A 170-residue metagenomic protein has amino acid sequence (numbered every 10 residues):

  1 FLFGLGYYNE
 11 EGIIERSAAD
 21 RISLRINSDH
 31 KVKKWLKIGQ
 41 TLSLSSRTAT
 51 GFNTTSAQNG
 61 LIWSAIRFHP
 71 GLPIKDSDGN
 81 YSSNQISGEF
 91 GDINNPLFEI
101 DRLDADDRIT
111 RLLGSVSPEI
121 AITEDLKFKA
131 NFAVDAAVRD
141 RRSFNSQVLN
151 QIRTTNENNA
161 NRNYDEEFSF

Functional and structural regions predicted by a protein language model:
F1-I14: Short strand-turn segments of transmembrane beta-barrel domains in outer membranes, especially the first one or two
F3-L5, Q40, V116, A130: Membrane-embedded beta-strand positions of outer-membrane beta-barrel proteins
G4, N27, S115-S117, A121: Outer-membrane beta-barrel architecture
G4-G6, T123, N131-D135: Acidic/polar N-terminal loop/beta-strand segments that form early-domain functional surfaces
G12-I14, S23, N27-R111, K129-F170: Surface-exposed loop/interface segments of Gram-negative outer-membrane beta-barrel transport/assembly proteins
K33, A121-T123: Outer-membrane beta-barrel channels and translocator barrels
